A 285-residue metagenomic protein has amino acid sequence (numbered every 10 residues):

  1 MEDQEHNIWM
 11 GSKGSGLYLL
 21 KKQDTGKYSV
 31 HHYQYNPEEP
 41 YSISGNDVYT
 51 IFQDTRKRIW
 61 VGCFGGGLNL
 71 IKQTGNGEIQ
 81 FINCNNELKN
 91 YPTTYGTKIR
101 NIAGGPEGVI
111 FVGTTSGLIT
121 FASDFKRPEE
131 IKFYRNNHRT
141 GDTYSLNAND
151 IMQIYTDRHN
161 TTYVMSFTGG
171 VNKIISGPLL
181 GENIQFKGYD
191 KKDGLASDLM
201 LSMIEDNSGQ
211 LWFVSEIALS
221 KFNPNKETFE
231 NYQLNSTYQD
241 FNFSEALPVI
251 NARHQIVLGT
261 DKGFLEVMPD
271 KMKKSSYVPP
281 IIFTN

Functional and structural regions predicted by a protein language model:
M1-N285: Carboxylate-rich, polar loop motifs that coordinate divalent cations or form catalytic acidic clusters
